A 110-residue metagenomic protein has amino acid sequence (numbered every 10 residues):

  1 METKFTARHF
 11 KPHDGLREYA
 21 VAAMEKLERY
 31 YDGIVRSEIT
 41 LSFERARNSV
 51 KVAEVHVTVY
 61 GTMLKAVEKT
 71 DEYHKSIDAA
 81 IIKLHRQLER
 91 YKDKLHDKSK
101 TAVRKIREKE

Functional and structural regions predicted by a protein language model:
M1-E110: N-terminal, polar/charged subdomain of small-to-medium soluble alpha/beta proteins
